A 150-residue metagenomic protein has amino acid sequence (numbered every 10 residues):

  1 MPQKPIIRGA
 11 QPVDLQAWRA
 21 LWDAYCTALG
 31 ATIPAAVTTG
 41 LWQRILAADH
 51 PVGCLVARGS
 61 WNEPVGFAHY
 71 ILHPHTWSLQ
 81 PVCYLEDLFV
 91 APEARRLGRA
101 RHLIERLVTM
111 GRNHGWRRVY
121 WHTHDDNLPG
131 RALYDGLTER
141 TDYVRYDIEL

Functional and structural regions predicted by a protein language model:
I6-A20: A short beta-loop-alpha structural element at the N-terminal edge of CoA-dependent acyl/N-acetyltransferase catalytic
R19-R44: Conserved GNAT-fold acetyl-CoA-binding loop/helix
R44-V56, Y84: A short helix-loop-beta-strand connector motif used in the catalytic cores of GNAT acetyltransferases and, in some
V56, E63-L72: Conserved beta-strand in the GNAT
A94, G98-R106: Conserved acetyl-CoA pyrophosphate-binding loop and the N-cap/start of the following alpha-helix in GNAT-like
R101, D125-V144: Conserved active-site alpha-helix within GNAT-family acetyltransferase domains
R112-H122: Conserved GNAT acetyl-CoA-binding A-motif
Y120-G130, E149-L150: Conserved beta-strand-loop-alpha-helix junction that forms the acyl-donor binding cleft
